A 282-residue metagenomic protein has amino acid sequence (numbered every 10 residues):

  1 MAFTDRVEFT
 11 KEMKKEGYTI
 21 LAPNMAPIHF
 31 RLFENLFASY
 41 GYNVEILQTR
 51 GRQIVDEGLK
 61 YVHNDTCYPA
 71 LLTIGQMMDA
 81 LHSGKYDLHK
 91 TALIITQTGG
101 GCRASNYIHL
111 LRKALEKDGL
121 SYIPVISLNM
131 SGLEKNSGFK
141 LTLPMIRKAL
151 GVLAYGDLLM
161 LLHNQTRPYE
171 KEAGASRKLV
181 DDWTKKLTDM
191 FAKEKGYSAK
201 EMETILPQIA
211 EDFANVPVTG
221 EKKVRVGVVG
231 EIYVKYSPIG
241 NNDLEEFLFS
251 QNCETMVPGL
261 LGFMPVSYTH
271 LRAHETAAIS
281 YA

Functional and structural regions predicted by a protein language model:
M1-E275, S280: An N-terminal assembly and electron-transfer interface module characteristic of large anaerobic redox and radical
